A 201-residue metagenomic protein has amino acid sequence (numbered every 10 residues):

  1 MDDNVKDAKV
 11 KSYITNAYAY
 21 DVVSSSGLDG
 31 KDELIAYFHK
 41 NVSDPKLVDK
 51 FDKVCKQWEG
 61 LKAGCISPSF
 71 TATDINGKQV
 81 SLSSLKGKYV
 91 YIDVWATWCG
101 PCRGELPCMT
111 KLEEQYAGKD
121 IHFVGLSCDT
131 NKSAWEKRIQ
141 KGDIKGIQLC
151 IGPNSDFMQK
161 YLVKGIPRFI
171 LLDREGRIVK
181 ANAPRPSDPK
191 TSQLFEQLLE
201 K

Functional and structural regions predicted by a protein language model:
M1-N76, V80: Oxidative protein folding and maturation machinery
K86-G87, D93-E114: Conserved redox-active cysteine motifs that mediate thiol-disulfide chemistry, especially di-cysteine Cys-X(1-2)-Cys
K86-K88, G118, I144, V163: Active-site acidic short loop of glycosyltransferases
Y89-V90, P167: Alpha/beta-hydrolase fold active-site loops
I92, V124-L126, I170: Conserved hydrophobic packing residues within short motifs/helices of P-loop NTPase cores of ABC-family ATPases
G104-G142, P153-K160: Structural microenvironment flanking redox-active thiols in thiol-disulfide oxidoreductases
G142-I144, I151-L198: Thiol/disulfide oxidoreductase modules built on the thioredoxin-like
